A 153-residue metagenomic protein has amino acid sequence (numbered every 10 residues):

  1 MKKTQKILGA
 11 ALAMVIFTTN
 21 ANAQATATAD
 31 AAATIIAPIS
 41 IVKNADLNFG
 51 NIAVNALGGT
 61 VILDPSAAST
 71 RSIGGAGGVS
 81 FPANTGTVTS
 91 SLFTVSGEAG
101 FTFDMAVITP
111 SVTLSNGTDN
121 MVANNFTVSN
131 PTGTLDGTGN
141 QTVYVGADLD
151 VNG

Functional and structural regions predicted by a protein language model:
M1-L8: Bacterial N-terminal signal peptides that target proteins for export
M14-N22: C-terminal segment of classical bacterial N-terminal signal peptides
A23-A106, T132-G153: N-terminal small/polar-rich segments of proteins
A99-F101, M105-T132: Surface-exposed binding patches on compact interaction domains or structured appendages
